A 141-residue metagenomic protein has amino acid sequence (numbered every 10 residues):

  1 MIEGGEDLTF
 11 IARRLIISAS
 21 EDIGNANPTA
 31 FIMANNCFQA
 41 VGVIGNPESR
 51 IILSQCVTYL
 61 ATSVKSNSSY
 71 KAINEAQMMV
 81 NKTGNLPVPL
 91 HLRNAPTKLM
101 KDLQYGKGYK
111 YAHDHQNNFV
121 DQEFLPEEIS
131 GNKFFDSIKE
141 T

Functional and structural regions predicted by a protein language model:
M1-F119, L125-T141: Terminal-proximal interaction/regulatory segments of ATP-powered molecular machines
